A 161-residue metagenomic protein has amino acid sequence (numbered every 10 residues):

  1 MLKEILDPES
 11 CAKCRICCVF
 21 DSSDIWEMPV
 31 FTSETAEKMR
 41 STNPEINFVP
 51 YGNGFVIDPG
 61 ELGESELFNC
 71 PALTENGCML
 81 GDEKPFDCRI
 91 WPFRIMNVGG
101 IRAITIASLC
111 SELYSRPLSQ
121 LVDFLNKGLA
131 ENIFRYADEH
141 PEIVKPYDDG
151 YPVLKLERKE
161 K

Functional and structural regions predicted by a protein language model:
M1-K161: Short loop/turn segments that flank or connect secondary-structure elements
